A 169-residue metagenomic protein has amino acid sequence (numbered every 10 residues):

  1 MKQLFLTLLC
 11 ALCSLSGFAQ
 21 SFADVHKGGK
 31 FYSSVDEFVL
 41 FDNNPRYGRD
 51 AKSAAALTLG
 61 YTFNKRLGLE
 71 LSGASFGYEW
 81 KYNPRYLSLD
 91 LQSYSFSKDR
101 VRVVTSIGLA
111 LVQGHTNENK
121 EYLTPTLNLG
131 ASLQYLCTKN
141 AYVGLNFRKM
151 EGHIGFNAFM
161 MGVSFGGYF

Functional and structural regions predicted by a protein language model:
M1-G29: Cleavable N-terminal export/targeting peptides
A19-R66, S72-S75, G162, G166-Y168: Short glycine/proline- and aromatic-enriched beta-strand/turn motifs that initiate or cap beta-hairpins
F22, N43-G48, F76-Y82, T116-E121 (+1 more regions): Outer-membrane beta-barrel domain signature
K30, K52-A54, P84-S88, T124-N128 (+1 more regions): Transmembrane beta-barrel architecture of outer-membrane proteins
F38-N43, V112-H115, N146-R148: Extracytoplasmic loops and strand-loop junctions of Gram-negative outer membrane beta-barrel proteins
T58-L127, Y135-A141, G166-F169: Gram-negative (and chloroplast) outer-membrane scaffold detector with strong preference for beta-barrel transmembrane
A131: Active-site histidine-anchored catalytic micro-motif
C137-F169: Signal peptide-directed secreted proteins
